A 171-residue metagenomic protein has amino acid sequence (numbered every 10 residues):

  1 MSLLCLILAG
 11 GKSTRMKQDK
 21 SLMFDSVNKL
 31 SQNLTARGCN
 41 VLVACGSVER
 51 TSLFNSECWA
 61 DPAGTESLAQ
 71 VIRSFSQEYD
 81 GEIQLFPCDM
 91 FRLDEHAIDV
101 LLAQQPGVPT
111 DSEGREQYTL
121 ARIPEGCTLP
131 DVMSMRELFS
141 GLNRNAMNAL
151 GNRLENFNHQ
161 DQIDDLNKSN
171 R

Functional and structural regions predicted by a protein language model:
M1-E116, D131-M133, S140-L154: Nucleotide and nucleotide-moiety/phosphate-recognizing core
Q117-I123: Short glycine- and hydrophobic/aromatic-rich loop-to-beta-strand nucleating segment in the catalytic cores
I123-R171: Active-site oxyanion/phosphate-handling segment shared across diverse enzymes
